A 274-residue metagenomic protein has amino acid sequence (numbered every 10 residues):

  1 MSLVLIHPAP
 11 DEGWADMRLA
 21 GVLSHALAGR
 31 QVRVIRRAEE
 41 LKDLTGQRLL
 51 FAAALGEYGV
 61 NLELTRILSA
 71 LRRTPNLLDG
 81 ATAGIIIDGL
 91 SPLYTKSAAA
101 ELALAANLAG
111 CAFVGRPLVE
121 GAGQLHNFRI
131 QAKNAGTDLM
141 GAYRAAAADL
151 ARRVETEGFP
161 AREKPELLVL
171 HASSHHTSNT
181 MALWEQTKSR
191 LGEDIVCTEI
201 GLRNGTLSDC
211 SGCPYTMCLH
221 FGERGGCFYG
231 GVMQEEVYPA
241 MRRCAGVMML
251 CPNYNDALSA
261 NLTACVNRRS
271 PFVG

Functional and structural regions predicted by a protein language model:
M1-I195, Y238-R243, M249-C251, D256-G274: FMN-binding flavodoxin-like domain, especially the glycine-rich phosphate-binding loop
I195-D209: Immediate flanking context of iron-sulfur cluster ligation sites
G205-M241: Cysteine-cluster motifs in flexible loop/terminal segments that predominantly coordinate metals
